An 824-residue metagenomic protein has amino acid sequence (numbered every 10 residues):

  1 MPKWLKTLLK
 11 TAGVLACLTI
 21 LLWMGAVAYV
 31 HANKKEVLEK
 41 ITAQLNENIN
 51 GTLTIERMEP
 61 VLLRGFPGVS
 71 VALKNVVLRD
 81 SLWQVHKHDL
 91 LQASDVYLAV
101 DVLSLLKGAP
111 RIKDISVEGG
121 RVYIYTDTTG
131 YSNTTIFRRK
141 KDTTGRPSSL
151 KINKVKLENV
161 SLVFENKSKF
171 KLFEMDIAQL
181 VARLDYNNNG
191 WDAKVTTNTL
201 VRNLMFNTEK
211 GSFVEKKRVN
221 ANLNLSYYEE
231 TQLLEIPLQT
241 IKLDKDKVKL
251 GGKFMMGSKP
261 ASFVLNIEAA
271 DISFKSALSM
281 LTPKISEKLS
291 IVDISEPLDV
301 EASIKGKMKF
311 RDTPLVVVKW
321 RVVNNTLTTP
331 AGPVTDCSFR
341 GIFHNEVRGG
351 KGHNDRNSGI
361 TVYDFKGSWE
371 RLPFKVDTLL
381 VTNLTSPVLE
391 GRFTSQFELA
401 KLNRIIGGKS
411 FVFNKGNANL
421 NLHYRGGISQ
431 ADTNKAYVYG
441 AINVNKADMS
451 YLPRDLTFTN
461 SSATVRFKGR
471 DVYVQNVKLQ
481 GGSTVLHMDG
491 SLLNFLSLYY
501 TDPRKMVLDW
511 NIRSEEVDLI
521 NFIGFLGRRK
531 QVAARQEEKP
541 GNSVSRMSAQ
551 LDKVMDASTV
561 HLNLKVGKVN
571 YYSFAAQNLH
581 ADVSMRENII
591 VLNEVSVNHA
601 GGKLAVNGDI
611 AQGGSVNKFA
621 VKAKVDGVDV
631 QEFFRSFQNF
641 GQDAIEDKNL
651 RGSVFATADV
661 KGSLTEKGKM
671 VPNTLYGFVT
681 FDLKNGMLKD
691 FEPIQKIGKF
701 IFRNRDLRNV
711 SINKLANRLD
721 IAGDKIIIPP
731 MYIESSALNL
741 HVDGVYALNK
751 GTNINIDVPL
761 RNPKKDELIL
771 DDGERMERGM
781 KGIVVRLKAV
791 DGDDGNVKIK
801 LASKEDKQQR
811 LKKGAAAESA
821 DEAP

Functional and structural regions predicted by a protein language model:
M1-T52, A823: N-terminal type II signal-anchor transmembrane helix that functions as the membrane-insertion/stop-transfer segment
L45, L98-A99: N-terminal cofactor/phosphate-binding cores enriched in small/glycine residues, especially glycine-rich loops such as
N46-S70: Short extracytoplasmic
G68-L90, K113-T129, I152-F164, K171-R183 (+13 more regions): Small-residue helix/turn framework positions
A93: Phosphate/ribose-recognition catalytic cores of enzymes acting on nucleotide-derived substrates
L105-A109, F310-P314, G350-N354, Q430-K435 (+2 more regions): Short loop/turn motifs that connect adjacent beta-strands in outer-membrane beta-barrel proteins
T135-T143, F525-K553, P824: Intrinsically disordered, low-complexity segments enriched in small/polar residues
Y572: Conserved ATP-binding TGD loop and adjacent catalytic N/P-domain core of P-type ATPases
